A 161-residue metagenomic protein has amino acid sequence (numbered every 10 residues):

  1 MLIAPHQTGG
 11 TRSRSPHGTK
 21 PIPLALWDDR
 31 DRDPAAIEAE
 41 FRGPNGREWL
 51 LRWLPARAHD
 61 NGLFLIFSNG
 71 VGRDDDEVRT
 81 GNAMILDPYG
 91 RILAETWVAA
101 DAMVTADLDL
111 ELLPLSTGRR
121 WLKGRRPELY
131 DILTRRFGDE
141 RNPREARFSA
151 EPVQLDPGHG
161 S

Functional and structural regions predicted by a protein language model:
M1-M103: CN hydrolase (nitrilase-like) catalytic-core segments centered on the catalytic cysteine and neighboring Lys/Glu
K20, D107-L108, G124, D131: Residue-level signal for alpha-helical context at structural boundaries
E48, R52, E111, P127-E128: Generic alpha-helical secondary structure signal
A100-G118: A short, polar/charged loop-to-alpha-helix boundary motif
L113-S161: Cysteine/selenocysteine-centered motifs that mediate thiol-based redox chemistry or coordinate metal-sulfur cofactors
